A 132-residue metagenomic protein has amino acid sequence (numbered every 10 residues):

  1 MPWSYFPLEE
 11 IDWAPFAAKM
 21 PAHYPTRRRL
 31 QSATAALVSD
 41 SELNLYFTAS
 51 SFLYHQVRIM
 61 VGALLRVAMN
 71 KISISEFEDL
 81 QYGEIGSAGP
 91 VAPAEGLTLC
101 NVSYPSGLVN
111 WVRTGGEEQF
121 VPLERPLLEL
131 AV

Functional and structural regions predicted by a protein language model:
M1-V132: Structured-RNA-binding interfaces characteristic of tRNA pseudouridine synthases
